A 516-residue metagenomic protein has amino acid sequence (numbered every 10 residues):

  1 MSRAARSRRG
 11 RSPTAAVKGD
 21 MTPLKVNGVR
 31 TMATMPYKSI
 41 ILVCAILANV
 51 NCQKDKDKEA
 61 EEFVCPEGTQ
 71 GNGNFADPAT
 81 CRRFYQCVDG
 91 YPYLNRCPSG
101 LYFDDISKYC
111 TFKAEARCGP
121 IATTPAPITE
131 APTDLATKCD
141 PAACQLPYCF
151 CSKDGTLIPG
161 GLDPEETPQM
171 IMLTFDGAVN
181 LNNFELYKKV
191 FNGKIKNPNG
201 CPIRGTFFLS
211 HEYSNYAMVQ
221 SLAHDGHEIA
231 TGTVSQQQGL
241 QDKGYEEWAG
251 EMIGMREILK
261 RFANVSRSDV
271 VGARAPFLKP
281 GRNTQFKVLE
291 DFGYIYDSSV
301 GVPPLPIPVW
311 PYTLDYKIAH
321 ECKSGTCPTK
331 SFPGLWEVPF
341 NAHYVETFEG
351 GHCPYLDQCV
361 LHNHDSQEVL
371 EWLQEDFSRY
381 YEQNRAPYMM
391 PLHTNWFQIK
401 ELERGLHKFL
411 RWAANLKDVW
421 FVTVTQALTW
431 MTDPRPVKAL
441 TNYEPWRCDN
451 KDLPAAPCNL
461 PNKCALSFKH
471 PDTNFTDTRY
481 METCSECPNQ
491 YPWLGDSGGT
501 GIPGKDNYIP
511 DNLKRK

Functional and structural regions predicted by a protein language model:
R3-R11, A33-E130: Cysteine-rich, disulfide-bonded extracellular modules and peptides in secreted proteins and receptor ectodomains
V50, F63, A79, Y85 (+14 more regions): Extracellular secreted precursors and ectodomains with disulfide-bonded cysteine-rich loops/domains
V50, G71, C87, Y93 (+14 more regions): Secreted/processed peptides and extracellular or luminal domains of membrane proteins
K54, E67, R83, D89 (+15 more regions): Disulfide-rich extracellular modules and peptides
T80-Y91, N95-R96, L101-D104, Y109 (+1 more regions): Secreted, short cysteine-rich peptides and small extracellular cysteine-rich domains stabilized by multiple disulfide
A131-A230, S235-Q238, E251-D291, I295-P308 (+11 more regions): Active-site beta->alpha N-cap acidic-glycine motif
N183, Q236-N264, P311-E382, L402: Alpha-helical scaffold elements lining the catalytic groove of polysaccharide deacetylases
